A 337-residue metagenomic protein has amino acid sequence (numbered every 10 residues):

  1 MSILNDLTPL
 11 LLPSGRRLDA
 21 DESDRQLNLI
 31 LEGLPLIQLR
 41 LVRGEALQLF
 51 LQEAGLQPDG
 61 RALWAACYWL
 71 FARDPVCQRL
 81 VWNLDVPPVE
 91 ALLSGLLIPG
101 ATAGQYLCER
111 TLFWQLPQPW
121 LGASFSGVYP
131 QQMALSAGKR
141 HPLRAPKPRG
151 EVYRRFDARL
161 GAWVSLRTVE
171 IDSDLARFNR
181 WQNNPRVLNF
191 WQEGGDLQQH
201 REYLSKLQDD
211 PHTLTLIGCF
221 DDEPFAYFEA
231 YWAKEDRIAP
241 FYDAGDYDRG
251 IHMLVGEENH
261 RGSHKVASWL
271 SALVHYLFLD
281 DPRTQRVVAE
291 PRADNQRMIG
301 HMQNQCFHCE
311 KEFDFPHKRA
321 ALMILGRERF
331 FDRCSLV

Functional and structural regions predicted by a protein language model:
M1-D21, G127-I171, C334: Conserved N-terminal entry element of GNAT/NAT acetyltransferase domains
S2-G44, H212-W232: Conserved beta-hairpin
P58-L70, G262-F278, G300: Conserved acetyl-CoA-binding loop-helix of GNAT-fold acetyltransferases
L70-V86, L279-P291: Conserved GNAT acetyl-CoA-binding A-motif
W82-A91, V288-I299, F313-H317, E328: Conserved beta-strand-loop-alpha-helix junction that forms the acyl-donor binding cleft
L116, W120-A123, P316-V337: C-terminal "cap" of GNAT-fold acetyltransferases
R180-G194: Helix-loop element at the rim of GNAT/NAT acetyltransferase active sites that forms part of the acceptor-substrate
K234-V255, N259-R261, K265: Conserved acyl-donor/pantetheine-binding loop and adjacent beta-alpha core of acyl/acetyltransferases and related
